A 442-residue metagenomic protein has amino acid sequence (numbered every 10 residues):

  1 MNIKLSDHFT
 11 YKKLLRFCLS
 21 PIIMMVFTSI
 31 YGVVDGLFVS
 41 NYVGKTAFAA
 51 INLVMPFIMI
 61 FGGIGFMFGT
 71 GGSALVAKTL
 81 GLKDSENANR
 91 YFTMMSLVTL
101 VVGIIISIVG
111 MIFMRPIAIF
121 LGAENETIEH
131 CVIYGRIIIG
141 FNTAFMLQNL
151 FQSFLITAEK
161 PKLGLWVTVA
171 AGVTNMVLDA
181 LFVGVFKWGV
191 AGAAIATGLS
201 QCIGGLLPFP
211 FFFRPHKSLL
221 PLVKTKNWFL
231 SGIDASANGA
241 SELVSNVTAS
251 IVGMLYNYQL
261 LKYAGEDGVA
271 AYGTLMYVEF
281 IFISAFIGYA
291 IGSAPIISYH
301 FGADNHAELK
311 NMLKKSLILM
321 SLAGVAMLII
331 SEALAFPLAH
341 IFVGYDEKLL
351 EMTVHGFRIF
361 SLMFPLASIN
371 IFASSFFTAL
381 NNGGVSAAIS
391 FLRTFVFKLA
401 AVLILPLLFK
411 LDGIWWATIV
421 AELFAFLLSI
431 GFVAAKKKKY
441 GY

Functional and structural regions predicted by a protein language model:
M1-C18, V76-T143, V185-A240, I297-M363 (+1 more regions): Short alpha-helical transmembrane segments in multi-pass integral membrane proteins
S6-V43, P56-G71, T79, L100-S107 (+5 more regions): N-terminal transmembrane alpha-helices
R16-D35, I137, A171, S200-G204 (+4 more regions): Transmembrane helical elements of multi-pass membrane transporters/channels
P21, M25, L37, A74 (+15 more regions): Transmembrane alpha-helix boundary and packing residues in multipass membrane permease domains and related
I30-F48, A118-N125, L181-W188, S250-I281 (+3 more regions): Helix-terminus/linker motif at the lipid-water interface of multi-pass membrane proteins
F48-I108, F145-G164, A271-A335, A367-I389: Small-residue-rich hydrophobic transmembrane alpha-helices
I60-G63, N175-A180, G205-F209, F280-S284 (+3 more regions): Hydrophobic transmembrane alpha-helices of multi-pass small-molecule transporters
G69, I137-I156, G164-N175, A193-L206 (+4 more regions): Short runs within selected transmembrane alpha-helices of multi-pass transporters and secretion channels
